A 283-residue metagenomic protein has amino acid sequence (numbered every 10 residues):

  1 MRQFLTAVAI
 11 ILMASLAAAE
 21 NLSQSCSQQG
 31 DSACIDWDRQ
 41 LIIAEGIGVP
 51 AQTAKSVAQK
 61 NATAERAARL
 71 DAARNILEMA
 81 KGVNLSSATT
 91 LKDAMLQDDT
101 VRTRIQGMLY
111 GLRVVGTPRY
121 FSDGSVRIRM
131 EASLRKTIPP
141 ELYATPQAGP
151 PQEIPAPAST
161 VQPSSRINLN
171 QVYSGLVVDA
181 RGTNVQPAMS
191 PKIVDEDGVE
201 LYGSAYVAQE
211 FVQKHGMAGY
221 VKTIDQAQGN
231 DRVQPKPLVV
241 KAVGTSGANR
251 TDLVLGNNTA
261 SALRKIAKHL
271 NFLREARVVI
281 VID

Functional and structural regions predicted by a protein language model:
R2-A9: Sec-dependent signal peptide recognition, specifically the positively charged N-region followed immediately by
A14-L16: N-terminal signal peptide c-region/cleavage motif recognized by signal peptidases
A19-D283: Domain-level marker for long, solvent-exposed, non-transmembrane regions
